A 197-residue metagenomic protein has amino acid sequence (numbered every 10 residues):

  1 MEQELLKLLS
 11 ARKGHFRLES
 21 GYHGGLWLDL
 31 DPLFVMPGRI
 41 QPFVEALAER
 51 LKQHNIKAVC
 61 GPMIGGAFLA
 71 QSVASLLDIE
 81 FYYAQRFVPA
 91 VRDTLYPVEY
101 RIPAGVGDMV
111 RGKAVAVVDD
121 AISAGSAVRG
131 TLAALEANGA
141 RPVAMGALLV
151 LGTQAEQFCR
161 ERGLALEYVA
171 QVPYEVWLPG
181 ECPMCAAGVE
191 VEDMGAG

Functional and structural regions predicted by a protein language model:
M1-V118, I122-G197: PRPP-associated nucleotide enzymes
